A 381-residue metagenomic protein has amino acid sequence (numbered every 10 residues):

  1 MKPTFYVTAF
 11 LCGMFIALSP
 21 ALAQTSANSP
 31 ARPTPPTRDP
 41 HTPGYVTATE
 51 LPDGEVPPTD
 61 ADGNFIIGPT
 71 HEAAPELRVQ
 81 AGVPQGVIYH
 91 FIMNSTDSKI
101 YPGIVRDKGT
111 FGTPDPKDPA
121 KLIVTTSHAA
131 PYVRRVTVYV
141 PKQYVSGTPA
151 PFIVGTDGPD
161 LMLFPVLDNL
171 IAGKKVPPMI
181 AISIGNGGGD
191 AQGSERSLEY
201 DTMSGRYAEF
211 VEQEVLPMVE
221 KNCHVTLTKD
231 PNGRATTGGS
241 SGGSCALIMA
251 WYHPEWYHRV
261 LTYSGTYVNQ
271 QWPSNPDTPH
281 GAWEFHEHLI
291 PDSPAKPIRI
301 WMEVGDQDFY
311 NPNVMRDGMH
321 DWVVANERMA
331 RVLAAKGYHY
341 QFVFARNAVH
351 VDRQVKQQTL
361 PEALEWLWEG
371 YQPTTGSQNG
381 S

Functional and structural regions predicted by a protein language model:
M1-F5: Positively charged n-region of N-terminal signal peptides that target proteins for export
T8-S19: Bacterial N-terminal signal peptides
C12, N28, Q354: Alpha-helical and His/Cys-centered functional microenvironments
A21-T25: Boundary at the C-terminal end of the N-terminal hydrophobic targeting segment
N28-Y45: Short, 15-30-residue, compositionally biased linear elements with alpha-helical propensity or flexible coil
T37, Y45, L51-S381: Non-catalytic cap/lid and distal C-terminal segments of serine-dependent acyl enzymes
